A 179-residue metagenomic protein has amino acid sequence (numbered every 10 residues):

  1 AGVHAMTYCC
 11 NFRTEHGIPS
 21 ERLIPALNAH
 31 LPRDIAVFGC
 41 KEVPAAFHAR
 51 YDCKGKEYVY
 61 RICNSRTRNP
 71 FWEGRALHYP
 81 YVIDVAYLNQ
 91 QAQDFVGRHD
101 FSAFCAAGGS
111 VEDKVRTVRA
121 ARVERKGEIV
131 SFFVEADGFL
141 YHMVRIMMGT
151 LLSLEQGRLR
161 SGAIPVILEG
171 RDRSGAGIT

Functional and structural regions predicted by a protein language model:
A1-T179: Structured-RNA-binding interfaces characteristic of tRNA pseudouridine synthases
